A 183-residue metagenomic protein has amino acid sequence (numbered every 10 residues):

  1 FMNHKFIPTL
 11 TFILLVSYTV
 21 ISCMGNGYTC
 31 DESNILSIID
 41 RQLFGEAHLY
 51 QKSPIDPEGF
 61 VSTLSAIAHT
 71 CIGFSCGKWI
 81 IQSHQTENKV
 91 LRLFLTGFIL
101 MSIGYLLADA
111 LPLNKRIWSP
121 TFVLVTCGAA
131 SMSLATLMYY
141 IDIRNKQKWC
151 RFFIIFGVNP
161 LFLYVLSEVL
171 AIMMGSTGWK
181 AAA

Functional and structural regions predicted by a protein language model:
F1-A183: Alpha-helical transmembrane segments and their immediate juxtamembrane cytosolic regions
